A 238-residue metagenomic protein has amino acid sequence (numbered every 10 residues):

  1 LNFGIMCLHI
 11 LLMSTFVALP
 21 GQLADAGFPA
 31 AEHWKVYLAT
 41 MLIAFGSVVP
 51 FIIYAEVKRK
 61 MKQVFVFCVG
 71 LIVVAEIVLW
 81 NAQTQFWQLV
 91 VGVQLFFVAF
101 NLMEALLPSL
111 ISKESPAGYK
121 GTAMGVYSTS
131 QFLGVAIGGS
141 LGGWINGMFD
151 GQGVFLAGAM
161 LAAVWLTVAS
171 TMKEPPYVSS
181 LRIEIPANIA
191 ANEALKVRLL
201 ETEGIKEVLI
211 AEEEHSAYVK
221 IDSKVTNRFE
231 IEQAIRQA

Functional and structural regions predicted by a protein language model:
C7-F16: Conserved extracellular-gate-facing transmembrane-helix segments in secondary transporters
V17-H33: Short amphipathic helix-loop junctions that connect adjacent transmembrane helices in Major Facilitator Superfamily/SLC
G46-M61, N146: Helix-to-loop junctions at the C-terminal end of transmembrane segments in multipass secondary transporters
Q63-V78: Structural signature of the two symmetry-related core transmembrane helices
W87-L102: Hydrophobic core of transmembrane alpha-helices in multi-pass small-molecule transporters, especially MFS/SLC-type
L102-S115: Intracellular juxtamembrane helix-capping segments at the cytosolic ends of symmetry-related transmembrane helices
A117-Y127: Loop-to-transmembrane helix entry/capping segments in MFS-fold secondary transporters and related SLC/MFSD carriers
W144-A162: A membrane-interface helix-boundary motif in multi-pass transporters
